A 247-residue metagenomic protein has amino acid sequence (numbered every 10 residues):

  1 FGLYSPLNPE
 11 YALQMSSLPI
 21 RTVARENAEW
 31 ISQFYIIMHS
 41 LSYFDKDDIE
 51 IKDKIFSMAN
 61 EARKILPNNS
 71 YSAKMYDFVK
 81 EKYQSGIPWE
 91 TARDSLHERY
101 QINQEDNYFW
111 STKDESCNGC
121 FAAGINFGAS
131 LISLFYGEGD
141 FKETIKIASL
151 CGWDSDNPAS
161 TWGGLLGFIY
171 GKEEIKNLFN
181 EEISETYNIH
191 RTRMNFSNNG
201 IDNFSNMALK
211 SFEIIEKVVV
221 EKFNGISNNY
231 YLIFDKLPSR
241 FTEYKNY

Functional and structural regions predicted by a protein language model:
F1-L3, F168: Alpha-helical support elements that line or immediately flank enzyme active sites and cofactor-binding pockets
L3-L7, S17-V23, I36-G152: Accessory "access/gating" subregions that flank catalytic or transport cores
S5-E10, E174-I175: Substrate-binding/catalytic groove segments of enzymes that remodel or degrade extracellular structural polymers
E10-M15, D53, L178-E181: Short sequence/structural elements of tandem HEAT/ARM alpha-solenoid repeats
A24-N27, Y35-I36, S40, A129-E216: Catalytic phosphate/nucleotide-handling subdomain of diverse soluble enzymes
S32, A123, W162: Active-site nucleophilic cysteine motif
N60, N68-N69, A73-S111, E115-S116 (+1 more regions): Acidic, carboxylate-rich catalytic segments that either coordinate divalent cations
